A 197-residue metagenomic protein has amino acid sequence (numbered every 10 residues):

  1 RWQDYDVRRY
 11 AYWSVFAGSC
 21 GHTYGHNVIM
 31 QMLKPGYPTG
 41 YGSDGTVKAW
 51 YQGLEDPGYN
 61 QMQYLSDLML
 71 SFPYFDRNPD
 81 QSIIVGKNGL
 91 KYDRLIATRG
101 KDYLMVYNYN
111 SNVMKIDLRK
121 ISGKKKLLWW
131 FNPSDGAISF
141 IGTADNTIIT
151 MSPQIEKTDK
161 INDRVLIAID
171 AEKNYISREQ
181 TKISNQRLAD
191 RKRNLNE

Functional and structural regions predicted by a protein language model:
Q3, V7-G142, P153-N196: Aromatic- and carboxylate-lined catalytic core of secreted/periplasmic carbohydrate-active enzymes
A144-I149: Short, solvent-exposed loop/turn segments in extracellular or other extracytoplasmic domains
